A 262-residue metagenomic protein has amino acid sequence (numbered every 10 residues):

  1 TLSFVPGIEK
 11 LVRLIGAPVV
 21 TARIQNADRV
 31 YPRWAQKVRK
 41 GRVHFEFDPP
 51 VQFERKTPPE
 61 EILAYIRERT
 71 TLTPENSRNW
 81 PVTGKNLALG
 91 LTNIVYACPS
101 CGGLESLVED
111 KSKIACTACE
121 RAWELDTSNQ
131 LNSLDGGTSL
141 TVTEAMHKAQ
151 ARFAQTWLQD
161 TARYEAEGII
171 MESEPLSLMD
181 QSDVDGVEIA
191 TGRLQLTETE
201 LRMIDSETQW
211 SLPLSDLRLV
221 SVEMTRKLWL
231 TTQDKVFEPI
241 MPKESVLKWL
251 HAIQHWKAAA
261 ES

Functional and structural regions predicted by a protein language model:
T1-L178, L196, L219-M224, L228-S262: Non-catalytic C-terminal accessory region of glycerolipid acyltransferases and related lyso-lipid remodeling enzymes
P175-Q195, R202: Non-catalytic terminal regions of proteins
V187, T208-S211, D234-M241: Short, surface-exposed beta-strand/loop "edge" segments at domain boundaries and coil↔beta transitions
L194-K227: Phosphoinositide-dependent membrane-docking surfaces
